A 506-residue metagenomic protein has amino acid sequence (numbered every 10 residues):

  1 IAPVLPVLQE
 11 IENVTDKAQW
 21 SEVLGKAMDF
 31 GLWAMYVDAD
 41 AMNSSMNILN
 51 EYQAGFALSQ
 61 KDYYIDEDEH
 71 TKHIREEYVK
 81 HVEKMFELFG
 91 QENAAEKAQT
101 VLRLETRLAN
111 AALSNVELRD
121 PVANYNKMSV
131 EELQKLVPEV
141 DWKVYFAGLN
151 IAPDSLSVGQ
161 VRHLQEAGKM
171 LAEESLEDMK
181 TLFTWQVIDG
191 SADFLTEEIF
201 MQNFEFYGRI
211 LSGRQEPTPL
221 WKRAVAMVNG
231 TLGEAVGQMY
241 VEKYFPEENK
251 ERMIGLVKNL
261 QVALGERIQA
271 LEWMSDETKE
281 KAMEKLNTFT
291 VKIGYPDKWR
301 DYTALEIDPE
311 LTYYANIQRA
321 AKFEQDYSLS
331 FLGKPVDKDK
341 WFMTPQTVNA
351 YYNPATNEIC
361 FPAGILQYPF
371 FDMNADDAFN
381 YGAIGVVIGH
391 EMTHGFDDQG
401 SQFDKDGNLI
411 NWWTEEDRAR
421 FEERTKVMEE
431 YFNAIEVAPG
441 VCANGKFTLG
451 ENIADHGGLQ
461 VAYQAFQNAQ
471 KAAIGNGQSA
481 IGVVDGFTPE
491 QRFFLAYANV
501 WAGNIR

Functional and structural regions predicted by a protein language model:
I1-G255, N259: Noncatalytic, helix-rich "gating/capping" subdomain that lines the substrate-entry/channel surface of large enzyme
R107, L136-E139, S157-V161, T218 (+3 more regions): Intrinsically disordered, low-complexity linker/terminal regions across diverse proteins
